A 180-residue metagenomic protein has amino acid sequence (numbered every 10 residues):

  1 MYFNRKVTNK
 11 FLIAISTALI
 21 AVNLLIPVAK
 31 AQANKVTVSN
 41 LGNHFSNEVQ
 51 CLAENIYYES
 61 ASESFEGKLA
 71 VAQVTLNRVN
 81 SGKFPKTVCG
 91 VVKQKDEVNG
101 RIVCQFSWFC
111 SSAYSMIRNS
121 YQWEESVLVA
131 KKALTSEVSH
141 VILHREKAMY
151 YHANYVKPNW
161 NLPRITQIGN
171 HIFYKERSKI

Functional and structural regions predicted by a protein language model:
Y2, K30-I180: Bacterial extracytoplasmic/cell-wall-associated proteins, especially those involved in peptidoglycan
N4-I15: Bacterial N-terminal signal peptides that target proteins for export
A21-V28: C-terminal segment of classical bacterial N-terminal signal peptides
